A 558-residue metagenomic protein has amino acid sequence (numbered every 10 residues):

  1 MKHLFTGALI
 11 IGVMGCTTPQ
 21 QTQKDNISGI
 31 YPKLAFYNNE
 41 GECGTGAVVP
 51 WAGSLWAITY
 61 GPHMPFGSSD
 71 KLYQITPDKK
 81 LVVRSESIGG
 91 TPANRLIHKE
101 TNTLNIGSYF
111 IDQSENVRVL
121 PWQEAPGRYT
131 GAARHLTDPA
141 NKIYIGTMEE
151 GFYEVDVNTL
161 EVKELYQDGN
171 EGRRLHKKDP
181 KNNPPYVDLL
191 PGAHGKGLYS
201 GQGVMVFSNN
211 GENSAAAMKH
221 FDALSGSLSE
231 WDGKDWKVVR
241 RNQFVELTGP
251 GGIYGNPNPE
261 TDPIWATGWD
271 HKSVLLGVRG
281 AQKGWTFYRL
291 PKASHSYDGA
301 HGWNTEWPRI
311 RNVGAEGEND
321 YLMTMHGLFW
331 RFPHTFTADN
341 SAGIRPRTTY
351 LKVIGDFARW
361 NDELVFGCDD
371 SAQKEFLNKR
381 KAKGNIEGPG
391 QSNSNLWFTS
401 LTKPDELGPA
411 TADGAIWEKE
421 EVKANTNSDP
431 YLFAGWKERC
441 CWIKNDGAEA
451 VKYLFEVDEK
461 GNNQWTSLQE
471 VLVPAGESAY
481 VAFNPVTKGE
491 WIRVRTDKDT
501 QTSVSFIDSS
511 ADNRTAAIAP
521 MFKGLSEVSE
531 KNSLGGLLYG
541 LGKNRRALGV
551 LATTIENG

Functional and structural regions predicted by a protein language model:
T22-G41, I518-V528: A short helix->beta-strand "capping" segment at the edge of beta-propeller domains
L34-D70, G89-L96, P430-R439, K531-E556: Beta-strand-rich domains and repeat architectures in extracellular enzymes and scaffolds, especially beta-propellers
E40-A47, S87-T101, E124-N141, G169-Q202 (+4 more regions): Repeated scaffold domains used in trafficking and secretory/extracellular systems, primarily beta-propellers
D70, T76-G131, E477-Y480: Blade-loop segments of beta-propeller domains
D70-P77, E154, M218-D235, G277-A281 (+3 more regions): Beta-propeller blade signature
I264-A266, S273-V274, R289-T337, Y431-A434: Loop/turn-rich, solvent-exposed surfaces of beta-rich toroidal or solenoidal domains
D356-E418: Blade-level signature of beta-propeller repeat domains, shared across WD40, Kelch, NHL, RCC1 and BNR/Asp-box propellers
P485-Q501: Noncatalytic modules at the cell exterior or secretory-pathway interfaces, chiefly beta-strand-rich lectin/adhesion
